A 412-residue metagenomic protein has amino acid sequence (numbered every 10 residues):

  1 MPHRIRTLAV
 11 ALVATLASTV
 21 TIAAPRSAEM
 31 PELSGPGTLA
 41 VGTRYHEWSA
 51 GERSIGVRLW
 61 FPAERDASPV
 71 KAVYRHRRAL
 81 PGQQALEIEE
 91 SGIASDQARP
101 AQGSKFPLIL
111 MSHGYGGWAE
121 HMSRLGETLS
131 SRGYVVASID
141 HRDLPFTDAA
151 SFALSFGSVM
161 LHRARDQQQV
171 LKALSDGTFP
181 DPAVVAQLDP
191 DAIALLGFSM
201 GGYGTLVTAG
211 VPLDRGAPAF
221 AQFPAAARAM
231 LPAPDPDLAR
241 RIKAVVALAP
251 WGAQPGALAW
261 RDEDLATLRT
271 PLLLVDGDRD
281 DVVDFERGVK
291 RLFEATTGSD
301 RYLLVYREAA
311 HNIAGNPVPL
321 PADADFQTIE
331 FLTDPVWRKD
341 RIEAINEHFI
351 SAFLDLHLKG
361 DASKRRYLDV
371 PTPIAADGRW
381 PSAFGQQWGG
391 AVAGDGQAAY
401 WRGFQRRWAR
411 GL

Functional and structural regions predicted by a protein language model:
M1-A9: Bacterial N-terminal signal peptides that target proteins for export
P25-I109: Domain-level recognition of soluble alpha/beta enzyme cores, biased toward histidine phosphatases/phosphomutases
G92-F106, M111-A149, Q254-P255, D281-F285: Short substrate-entry loop that stabilizes the transition state in hydrolases
A101, A225-V305: The feature captures the conserved acid-bearing segment of alpha/beta-hydrolase catalytic domains
F156-P190, L206-V207, A217, F223: Alpha/beta-hydrolase active-site loop
A192-A194, V246: Residue in the alpha/beta-hydrolase core beta-strand immediately N-terminal to the catalytic nucleophile
G197, G201, T205: Gly/Ala-rich beta-loop-alpha elbow adjacent to hydrolase catalytic centers
S299, E308-N312, N316-L412: Alpha/beta-hydrolase-fold serine-hydrolase catalytic core, especially in secreted/extracellular enzymes
